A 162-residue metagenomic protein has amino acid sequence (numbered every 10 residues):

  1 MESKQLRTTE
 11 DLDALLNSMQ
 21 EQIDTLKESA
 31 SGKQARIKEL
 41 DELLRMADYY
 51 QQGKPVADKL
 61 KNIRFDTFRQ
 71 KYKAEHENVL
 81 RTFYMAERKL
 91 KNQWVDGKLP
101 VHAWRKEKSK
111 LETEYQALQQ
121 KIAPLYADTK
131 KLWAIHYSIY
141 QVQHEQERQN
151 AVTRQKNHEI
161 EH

Functional and structural regions predicted by a protein language model:
M1-H162: Extended intrinsically disordered terminal tails
